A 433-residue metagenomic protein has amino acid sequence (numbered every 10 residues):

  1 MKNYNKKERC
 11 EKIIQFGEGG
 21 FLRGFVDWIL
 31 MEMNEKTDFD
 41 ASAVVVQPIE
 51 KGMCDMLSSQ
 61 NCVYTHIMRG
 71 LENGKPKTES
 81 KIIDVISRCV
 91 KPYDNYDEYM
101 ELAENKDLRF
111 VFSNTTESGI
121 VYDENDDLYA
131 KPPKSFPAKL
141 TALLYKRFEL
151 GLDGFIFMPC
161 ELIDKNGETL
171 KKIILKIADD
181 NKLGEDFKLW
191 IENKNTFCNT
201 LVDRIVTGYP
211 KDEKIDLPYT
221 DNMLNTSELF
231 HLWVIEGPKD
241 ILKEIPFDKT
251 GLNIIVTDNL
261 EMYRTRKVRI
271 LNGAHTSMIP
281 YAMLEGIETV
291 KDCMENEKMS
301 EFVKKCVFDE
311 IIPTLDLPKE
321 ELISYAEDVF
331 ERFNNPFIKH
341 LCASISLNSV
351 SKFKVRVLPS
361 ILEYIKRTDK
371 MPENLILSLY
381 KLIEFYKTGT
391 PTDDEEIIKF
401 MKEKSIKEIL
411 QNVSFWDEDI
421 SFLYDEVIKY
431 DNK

Functional and structural regions predicted by a protein language model:
M1-K433: Substrate/ligand-engaging "lid" and interaction regions
